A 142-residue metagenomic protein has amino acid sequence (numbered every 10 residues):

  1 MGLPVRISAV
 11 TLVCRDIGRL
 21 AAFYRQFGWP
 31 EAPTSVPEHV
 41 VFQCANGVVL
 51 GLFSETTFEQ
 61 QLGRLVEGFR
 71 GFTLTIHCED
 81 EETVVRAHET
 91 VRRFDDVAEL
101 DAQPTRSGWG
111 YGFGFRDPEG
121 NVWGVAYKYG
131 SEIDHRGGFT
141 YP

Functional and structural regions predicted by a protein language model:
M1-A21, L74-I76, K128-P142: N-terminal beta-strand motif that seeds the catalytic metal site of vicinal oxygen chelate
G2-P4, T34, L65-G68, T105: A generic structural micro-feature
L3, H88-P142: Vicinal oxygen chelate
R6-R15, F42-Q43, G63-R93, Y111-R116: Vicinal oxygen chelate
T11-T57: Core segments of cupin and vicinal oxygen chelate
A21-A22, V85, W123: Alpha-helical elements of the RecA-like P-loop NTPase motor core of helicases
V48-L50, F72, P118: Change "...and in nucleic-acid phosphodiester-cleaving endonucleases..." to "...and in nucleic-acid processing enzymes
T57-G63, I133-H135: A short, acidic/glycine-rich surface segment
